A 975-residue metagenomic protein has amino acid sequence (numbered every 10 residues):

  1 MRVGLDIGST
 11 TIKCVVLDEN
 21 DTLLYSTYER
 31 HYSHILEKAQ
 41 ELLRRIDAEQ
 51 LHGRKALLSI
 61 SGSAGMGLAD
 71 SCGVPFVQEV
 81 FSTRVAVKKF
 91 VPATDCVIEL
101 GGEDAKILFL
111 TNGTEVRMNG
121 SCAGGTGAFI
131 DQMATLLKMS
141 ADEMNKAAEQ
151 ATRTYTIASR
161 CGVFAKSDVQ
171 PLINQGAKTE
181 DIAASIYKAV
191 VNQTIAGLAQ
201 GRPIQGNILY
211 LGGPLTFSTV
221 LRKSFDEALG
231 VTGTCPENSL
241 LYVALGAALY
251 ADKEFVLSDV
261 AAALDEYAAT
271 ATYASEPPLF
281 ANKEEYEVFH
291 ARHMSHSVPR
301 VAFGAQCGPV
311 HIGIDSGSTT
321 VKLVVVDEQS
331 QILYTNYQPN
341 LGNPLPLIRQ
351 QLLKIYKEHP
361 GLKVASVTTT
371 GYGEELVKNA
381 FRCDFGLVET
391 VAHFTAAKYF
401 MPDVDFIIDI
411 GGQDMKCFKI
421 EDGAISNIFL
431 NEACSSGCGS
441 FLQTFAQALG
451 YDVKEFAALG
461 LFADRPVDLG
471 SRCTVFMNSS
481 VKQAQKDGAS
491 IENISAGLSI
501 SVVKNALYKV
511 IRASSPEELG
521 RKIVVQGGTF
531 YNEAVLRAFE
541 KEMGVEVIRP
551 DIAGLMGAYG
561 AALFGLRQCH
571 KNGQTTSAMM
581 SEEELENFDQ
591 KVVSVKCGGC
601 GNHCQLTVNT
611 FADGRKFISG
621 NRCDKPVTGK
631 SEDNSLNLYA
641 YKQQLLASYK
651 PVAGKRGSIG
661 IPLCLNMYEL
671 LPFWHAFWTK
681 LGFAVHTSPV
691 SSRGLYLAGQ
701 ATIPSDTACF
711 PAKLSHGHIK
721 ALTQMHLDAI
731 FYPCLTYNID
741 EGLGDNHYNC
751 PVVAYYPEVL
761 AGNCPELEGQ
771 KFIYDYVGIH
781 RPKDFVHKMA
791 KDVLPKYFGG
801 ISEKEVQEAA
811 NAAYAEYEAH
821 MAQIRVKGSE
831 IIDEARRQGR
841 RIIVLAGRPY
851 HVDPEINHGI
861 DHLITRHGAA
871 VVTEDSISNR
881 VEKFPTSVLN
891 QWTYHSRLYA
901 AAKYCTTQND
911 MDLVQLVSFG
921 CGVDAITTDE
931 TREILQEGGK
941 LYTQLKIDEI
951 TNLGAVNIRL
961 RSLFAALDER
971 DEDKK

Functional and structural regions predicted by a protein language model:
M1-N20, T94-T111, V301-L333, V404-I420 (+2 more regions): Gly/Thr-rich phosphate-binding beta-strand-loop-beta motif of the actin/hexokinase/Hsp70
G4-R45, E115-V116, G120, I314-K354 (+2 more regions): Short glycine-rich, Thr/Ser-proximal phosphate-binding strand/loop in the N-terminal lobe of ATP-dependent enzymes
H34-I35, N112-R153, L240-V243, L249-K253 (+9 more regions): Glycine-rich phosphate-binding loop plus the immediately following alpha-helix
A64, L198-A228, S239-V243, T370-G373 (+5 more regions): Glycine-rich phosphate-binding loops at beta-strand->alpha-helix junctions
F76-V80, D226-L245, D384-V391, E540-Y559 (+3 more regions): Conserved phosphate-binding/catalytic loops in two-lobed NTP-binding clefts
N119, A123-I130, C434-L442, L449 (+2 more regions): An N-terminal assembly and electron-transfer interface module characteristic of large anaerobic redox and radical
G127-Q132, E237-A271, T395, G439-T444 (+2 more regions): Glycine-rich phosphate-binding/hydrolytic loop that grips phosphoryl groups
A165-A196, S479-Y508: Adenine-nucleotide phosphate-binding core of ATP-dependent small-molecule kinases
